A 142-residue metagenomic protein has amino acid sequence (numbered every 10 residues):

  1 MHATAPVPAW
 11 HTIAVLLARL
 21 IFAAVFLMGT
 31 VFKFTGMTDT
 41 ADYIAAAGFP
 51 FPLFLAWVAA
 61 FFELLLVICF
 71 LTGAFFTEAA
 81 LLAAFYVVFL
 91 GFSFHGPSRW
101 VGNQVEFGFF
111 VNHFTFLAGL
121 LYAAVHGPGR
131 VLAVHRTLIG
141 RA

Functional and structural regions predicted by a protein language model:
M1-T35, L53-F61, L65, T72-A142: Extended, low-polarity transmembrane helix blocks
M37-P50: Short juxtamembrane and helix-loop transition motifs at transmembrane-helix boundaries in membrane proteins
